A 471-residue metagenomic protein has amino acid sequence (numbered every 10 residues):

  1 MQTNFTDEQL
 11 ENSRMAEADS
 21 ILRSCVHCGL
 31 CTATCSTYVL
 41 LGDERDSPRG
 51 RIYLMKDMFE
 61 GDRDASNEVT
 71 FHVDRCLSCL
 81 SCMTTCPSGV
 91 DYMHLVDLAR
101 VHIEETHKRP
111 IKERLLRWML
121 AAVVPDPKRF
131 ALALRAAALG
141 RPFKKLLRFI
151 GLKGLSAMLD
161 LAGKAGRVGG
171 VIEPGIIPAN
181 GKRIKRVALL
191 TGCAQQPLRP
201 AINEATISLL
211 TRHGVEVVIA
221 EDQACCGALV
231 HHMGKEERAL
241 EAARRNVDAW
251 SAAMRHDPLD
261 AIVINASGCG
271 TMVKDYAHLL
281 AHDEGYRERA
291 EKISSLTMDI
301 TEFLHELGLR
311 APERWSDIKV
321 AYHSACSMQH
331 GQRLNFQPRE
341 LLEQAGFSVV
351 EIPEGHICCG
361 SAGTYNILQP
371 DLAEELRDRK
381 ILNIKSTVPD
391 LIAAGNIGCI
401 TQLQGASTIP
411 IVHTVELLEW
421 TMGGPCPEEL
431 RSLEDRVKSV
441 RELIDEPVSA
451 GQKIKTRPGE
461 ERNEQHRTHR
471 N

Functional and structural regions predicted by a protein language model:
M1-C31: Generic N-terminal leader/targeting and pre-domain segments
M1-L10, Y38-F71, G89-W118, V412-L418: Non-heme iron-sulfur electron-transfer modules
R14, Y92-N471: Iron-sulfur cluster-binding electron-transfer modules in prokaryotic oxidoreductases
D19-Y38, S66, T70-V90, H356: Cysteine-centered iron-sulfur cluster-binding motifs in ferredoxin-type domains/subunits of redox enzymes
G29-A33, D43-P48, V217-I219: N-terminal glycine-rich anion-binding loops that anchor highly charged ligand groups
L30-A33, Y53, F71, L134 (+2 more regions): Generic structural signal for well-ordered, non-membrane alpha-helices
E60, S81, T85, G234: Short His/Asp/Glu-rich catalytic/ion-coordination signatures at enzyme active sites or charged loops
